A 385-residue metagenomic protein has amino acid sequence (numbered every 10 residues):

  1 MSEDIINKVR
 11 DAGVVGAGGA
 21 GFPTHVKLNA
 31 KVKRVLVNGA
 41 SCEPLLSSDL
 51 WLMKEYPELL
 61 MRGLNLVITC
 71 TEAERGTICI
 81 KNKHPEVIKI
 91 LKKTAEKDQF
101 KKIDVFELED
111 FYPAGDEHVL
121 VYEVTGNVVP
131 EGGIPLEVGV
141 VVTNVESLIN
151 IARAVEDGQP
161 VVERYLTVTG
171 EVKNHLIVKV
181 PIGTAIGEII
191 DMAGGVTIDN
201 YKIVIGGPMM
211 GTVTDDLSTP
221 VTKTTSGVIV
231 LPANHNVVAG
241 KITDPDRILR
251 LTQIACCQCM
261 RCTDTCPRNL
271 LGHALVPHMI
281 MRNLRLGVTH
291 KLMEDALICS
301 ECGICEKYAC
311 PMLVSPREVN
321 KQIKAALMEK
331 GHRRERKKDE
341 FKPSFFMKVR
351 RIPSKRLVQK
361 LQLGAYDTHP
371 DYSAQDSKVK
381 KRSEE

Functional and structural regions predicted by a protein language model:
D11-N29: Conserved phosphate/anionic-ligand binding catalytic regions in large, soluble enzymes, centered on
V35, K54-T71: Histidine-anchored nucleotide/phosphate-binding helix
V37-D49, V172: Gly-rich Lys/Arg/Thr-decorated short loops/hinges at beta-loop-alpha junctions or inter-strand turns that position
T77, K83-I186, M192-D199, G207-P208: Hydrophobic alpha-helical positions that pack around
Y112-V140, D216-R247: Active-site loop ensemble at the mouth of alpha/beta enzyme cores that anchors a bound cofactor
L166-T167, E171, T197-P232: Ubiquitin-like/PB1-type beta-grasp interaction modules and other compact soluble beta-rich domains
L231-Q253, R261-T263, R268-R351: Ferredoxin-type iron-sulfur electron-transfer modules in oxidoreductases and energy-metabolism complexes
A326, H332-E385: Intrinsic disorder at enzyme termini
